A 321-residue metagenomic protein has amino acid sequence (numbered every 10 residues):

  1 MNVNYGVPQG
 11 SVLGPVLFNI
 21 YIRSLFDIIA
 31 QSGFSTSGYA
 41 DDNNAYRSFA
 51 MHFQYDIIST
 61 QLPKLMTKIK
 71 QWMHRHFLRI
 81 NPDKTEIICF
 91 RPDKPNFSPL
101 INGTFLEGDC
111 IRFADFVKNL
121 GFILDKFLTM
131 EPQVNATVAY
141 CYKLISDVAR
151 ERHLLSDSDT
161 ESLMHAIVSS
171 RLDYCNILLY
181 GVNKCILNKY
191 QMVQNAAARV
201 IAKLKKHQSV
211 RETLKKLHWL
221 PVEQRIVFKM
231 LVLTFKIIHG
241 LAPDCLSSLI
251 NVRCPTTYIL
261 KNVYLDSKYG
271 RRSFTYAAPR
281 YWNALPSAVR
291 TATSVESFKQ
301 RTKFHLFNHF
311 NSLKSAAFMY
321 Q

Functional and structural regions predicted by a protein language model:
M1-L17, Y46-F53, G108, K126-F127 (+4 more regions): Short, conserved non-catalytic motifs in the polymerase core
G10, D41, M73, V117-F127 (+7 more regions): Short, conserved catalytic/metal-binding micro-motifs enriched in Asp/Glu and His
P15-M51: Active-site palm subdomain of RNA-directed nucleic acid polymerases
N44-K70, H74, G181: Catalytic palm subdomain of template-directed nucleic-acid polymerases, centered on the conserved carboxylate motif
K64, R79-D115: Short, conserved micro-motifs composed of acidic
K70-I88, I186-N251: Short, charged alpha-helical motifs in flexible N/C-terminal segments and linkers
G108-L178: Basic, alpha-helical interaction scaffolds
D244-A278: Amphipathic alpha-helical
